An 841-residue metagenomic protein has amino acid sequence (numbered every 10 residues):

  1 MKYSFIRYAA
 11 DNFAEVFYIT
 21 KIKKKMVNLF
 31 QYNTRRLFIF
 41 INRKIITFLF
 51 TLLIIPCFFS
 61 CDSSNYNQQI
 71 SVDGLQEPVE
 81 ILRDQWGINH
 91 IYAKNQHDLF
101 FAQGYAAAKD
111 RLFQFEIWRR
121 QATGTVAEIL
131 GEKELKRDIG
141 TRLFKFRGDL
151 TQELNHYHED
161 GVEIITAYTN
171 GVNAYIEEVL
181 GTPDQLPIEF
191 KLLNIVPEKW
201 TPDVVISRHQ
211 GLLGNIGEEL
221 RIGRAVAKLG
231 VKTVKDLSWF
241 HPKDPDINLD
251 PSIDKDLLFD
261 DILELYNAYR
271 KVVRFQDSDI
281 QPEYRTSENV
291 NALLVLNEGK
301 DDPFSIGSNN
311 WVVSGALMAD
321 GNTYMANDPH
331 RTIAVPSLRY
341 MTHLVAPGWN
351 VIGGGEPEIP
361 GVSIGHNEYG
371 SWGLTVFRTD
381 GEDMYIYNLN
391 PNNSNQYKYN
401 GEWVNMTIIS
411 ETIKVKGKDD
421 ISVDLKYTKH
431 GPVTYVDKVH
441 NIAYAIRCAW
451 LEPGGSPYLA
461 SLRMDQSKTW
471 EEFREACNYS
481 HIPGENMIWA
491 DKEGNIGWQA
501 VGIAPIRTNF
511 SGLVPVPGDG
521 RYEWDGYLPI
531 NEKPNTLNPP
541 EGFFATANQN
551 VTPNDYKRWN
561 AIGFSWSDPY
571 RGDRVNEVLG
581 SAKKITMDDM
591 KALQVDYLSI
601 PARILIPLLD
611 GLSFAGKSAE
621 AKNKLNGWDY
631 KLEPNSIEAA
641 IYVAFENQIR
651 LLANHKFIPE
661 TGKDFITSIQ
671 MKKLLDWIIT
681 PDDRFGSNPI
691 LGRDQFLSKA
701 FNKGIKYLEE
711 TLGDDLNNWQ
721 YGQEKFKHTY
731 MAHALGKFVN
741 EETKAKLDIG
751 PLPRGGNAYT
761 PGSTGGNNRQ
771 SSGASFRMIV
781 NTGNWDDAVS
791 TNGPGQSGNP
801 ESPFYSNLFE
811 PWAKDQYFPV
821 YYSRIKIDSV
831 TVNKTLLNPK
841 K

Functional and structural regions predicted by a protein language model:
M1-N42: N-terminal secretory signal peptides that target proteins for export/translocation
F58-S60: C-terminal motif of bacterial Sec signal peptides marking the signal peptidase cleavage site
N65-Y324, P329-T332: Substrate-recognition/specificity elements adjacent to catalytic centers across diverse enzyme folds
F100-A102, D149-V162, R447, Y458-M464 (+4 more regions): Second-shell loop/turn segments in exported
A346, V351-E356, G365-Y369, L374-G518: Glycine- and hydrophobic-rich flexible loops that cap the catalytic core of alpha/beta enzyme folds
E382, I442, I482-A582, I649: Hydrophobic alpha-helical segments
A561, S565-S618, K703-K841: Terminal end segments
F645-K725: Charged, long alpha-helical assembly modules
